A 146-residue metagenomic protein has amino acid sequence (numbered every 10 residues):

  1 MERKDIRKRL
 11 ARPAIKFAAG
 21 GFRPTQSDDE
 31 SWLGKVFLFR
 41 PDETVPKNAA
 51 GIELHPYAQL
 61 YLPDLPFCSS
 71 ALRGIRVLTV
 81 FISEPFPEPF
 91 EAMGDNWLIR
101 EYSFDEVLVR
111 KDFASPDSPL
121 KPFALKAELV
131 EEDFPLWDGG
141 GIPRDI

Functional and structural regions predicted by a protein language model:
M1-I146: Preference for intrinsically disordered or flexible, low-complexity segments and adjacent hinge/connector residues
